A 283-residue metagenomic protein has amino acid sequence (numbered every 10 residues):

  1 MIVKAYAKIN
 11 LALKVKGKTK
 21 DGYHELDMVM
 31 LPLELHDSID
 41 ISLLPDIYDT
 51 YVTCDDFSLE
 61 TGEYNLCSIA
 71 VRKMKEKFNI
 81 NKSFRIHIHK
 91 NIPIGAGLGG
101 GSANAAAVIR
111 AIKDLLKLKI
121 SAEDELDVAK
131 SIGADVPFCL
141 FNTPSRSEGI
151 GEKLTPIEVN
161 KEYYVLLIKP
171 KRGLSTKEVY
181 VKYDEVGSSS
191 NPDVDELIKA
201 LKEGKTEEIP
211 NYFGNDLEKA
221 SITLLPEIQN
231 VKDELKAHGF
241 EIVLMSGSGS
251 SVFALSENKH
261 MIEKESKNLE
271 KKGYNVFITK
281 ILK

Functional and structural regions predicted by a protein language model:
M1-A96, D114, L118-E123, E148-I150 (+2 more regions): ATP-binding N-lobe of GHMP and related small-molecule kinases
L11, I39-I41, C67, G101 (+6 more regions): Residue-level signal for inorganic ion chemistry
L13, D37-I41, D135-C139, S145-R146 (+1 more regions): Short beta-strand scaffold segments in enzyme catalytic cores
P32, K130-S131, P137-L140, P156-K161 (+1 more regions): Solvent-exposed alpha-helices and their adjacent loops that cap or buttress functional pockets in soluble metabolic
T50, F141, S145-I242, E257-E270 (+2 more regions): Conserved, helical-rich catalytic subdomain that frames metal- and/or nucleotide-binding sites in enzyme alpha/beta
E76, A111-L118, S188, H260-I262: A glycine- and small-aliphatic-rich helix-loop capping segment at beta-alpha/alpha-beta transitions that lines
H87-L116, A134, E241-S256: Glycine/serine-rich anion-binding loops at beta->alpha junctions that coordinate negatively charged ligand groups
A105, I109-R146: Contiguous, small/hydrophobic- and glycine-enriched helical/loop subdomains that border and often "cap" functional
